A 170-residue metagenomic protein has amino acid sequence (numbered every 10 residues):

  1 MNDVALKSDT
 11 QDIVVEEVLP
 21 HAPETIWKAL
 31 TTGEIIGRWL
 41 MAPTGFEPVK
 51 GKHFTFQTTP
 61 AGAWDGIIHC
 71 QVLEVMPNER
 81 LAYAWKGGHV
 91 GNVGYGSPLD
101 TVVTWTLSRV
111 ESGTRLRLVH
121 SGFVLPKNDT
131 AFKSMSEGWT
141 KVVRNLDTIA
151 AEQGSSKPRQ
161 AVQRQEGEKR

Functional and structural regions predicted by a protein language model:
M1-P43, R170: Hydrophobic ligand-binding cavity/cleft-lining segments
V14-V15, E34-I67, R159-A161, E166-E168: Short beta-edge strand/loop motif at the mouth of beta-sheet-based domains
E17, I68-E74, D100-S108: Hydrophobic/aromatic beta-strand elements that line small-molecule binding cavities or substrate pockets in beta-rich
P23-E24, L73-R80, T106-R115: A short, structured loop/turn motif at beta-sheet edges
I26, I36, F54, V72 (+4 more regions): Hydrophobic pocket/interface hotspot
Q57-G87, G91: Helix-adjacent hinge/juxtasegments
G91-T140: Beta-strand/loop substructures that line and gate deep hydrophobic ligand-binding cavities in soluble
G122-R170: A conserved amphipathic terminal alpha-helix motif
